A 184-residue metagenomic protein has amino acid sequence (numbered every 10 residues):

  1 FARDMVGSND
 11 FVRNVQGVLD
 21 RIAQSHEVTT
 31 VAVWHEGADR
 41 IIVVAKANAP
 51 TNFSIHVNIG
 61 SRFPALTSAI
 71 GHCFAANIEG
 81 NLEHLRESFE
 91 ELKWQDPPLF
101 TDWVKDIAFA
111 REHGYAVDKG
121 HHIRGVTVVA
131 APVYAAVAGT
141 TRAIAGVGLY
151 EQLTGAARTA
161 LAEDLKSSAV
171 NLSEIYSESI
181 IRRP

Functional and structural regions predicted by a protein language model:
F1-G37, I41-I42: HTH-adjacent hinge/linker in prokaryotic transcriptional regulators
D4-D10, S54-V57, L153: A surface-exposed regulatory interaction patch that couples sensing to output across bacterial transport/metabolic
V43-A45, R142: A structural microfeature
K46-P50: Charged mid-protein connector segments
T51-R124: Short, solvent-exposed recognition segments
G71, A75, E79, K166-S173 (+1 more regions): Short amphipathic alpha-helical signal-transduction/dimerization elements
F89-L92, S168-P184: Cysteine/selenocysteine-centered motifs that mediate thiol-based redox chemistry or coordinate metal-sulfur cofactors
Q95-A169, S173-I175: Extended hydrophobic
